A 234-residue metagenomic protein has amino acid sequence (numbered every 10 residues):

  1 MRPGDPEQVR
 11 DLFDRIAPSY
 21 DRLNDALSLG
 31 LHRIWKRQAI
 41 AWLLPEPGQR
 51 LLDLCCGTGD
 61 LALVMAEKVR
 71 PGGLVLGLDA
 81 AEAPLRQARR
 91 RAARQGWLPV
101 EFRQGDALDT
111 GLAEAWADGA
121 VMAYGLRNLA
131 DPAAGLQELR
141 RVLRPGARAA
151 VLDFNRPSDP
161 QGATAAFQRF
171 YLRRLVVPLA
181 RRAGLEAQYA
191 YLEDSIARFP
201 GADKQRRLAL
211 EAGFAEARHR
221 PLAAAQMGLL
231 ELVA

Functional and structural regions predicted by a protein language model:
M1-S19: N-terminal, positively charged/glycine-rich alpha-helical extensions of SAM-dependent methyltransferases
E7, N155-L208: C-terminal alpha-helical "lid/dimerization" subdomain adjacent to the S-adenosyl-L-methionine
L29-Q49, V64: Conserved alpha-helix/loop element of class I SAM-dependent methyltransferases that forms part of the SAM/SAH-binding
R50-D109: Class I SAM-dependent methyltransferase SAM/SAH-binding core
L108-A120: A short acidic, Gly/Pro-enriched loop at the edge of an enzyme's catalytic core that lines a small-molecule cofactor
D118-P132: A short SAM/SAH-binding and catalytic strip from SAM-dependent methyltransferases
A133-R148: A short glycine-rich, Lys/Arg-flanked "PGG" loop and its adjoining helix->strand segment in the class I
R206, A212-A215, P221-A234: Core SAM-dependent methyltransferase catalytic element
